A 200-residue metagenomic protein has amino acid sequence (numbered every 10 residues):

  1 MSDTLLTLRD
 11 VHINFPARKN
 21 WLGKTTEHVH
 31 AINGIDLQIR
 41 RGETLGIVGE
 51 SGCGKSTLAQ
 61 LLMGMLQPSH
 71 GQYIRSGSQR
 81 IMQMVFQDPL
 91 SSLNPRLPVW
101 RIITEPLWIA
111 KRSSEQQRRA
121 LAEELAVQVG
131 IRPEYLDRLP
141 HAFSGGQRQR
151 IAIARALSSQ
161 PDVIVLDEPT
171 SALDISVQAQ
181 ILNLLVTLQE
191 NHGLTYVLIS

Functional and structural regions predicted by a protein language model:
V48-G49: The feature captures the beta-strand-to-loop junction immediately N-terminal to the Walker
M63: Helix-to-loop junction immediately C-terminal to a conserved catalytic motif
Q117-E134: Conserved ABC ATPase "signature" region
L139-F143, Q147: Conserved ABC ATPase signature
I153, I181: Hydrophobic anchor residue at the start of the ABC signature
S158-D162: A short, proline-enriched helix->beta-strand linker immediately N-terminal to the Walker B motif in ABC-type P-loop
